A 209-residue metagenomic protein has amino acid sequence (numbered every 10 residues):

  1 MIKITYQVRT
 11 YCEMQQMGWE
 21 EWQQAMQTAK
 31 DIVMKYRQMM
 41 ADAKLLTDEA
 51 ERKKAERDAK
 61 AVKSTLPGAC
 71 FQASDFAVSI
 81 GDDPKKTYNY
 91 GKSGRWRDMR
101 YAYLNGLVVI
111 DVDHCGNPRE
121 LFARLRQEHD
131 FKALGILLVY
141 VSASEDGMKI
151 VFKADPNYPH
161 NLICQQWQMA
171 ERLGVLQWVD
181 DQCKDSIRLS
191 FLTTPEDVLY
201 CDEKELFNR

Functional and structural regions predicted by a protein language model:
M1-D146, A154-C164, Q168: Signature for HUH/AEP ssDNA processing cores
V141-G147, K184-L189: Short Gly/Ser/Thr- and Asp/Glu-enriched loop/turn motifs at secondary-structure junctions
P156, V175-R209: Catalytic "initiation/cleavage/transfer" segments centered on a nucleophilic residue and adjacent nucleic-acid-engaging
C164-W178: Conserved short secondary-structure elements within globular domains
